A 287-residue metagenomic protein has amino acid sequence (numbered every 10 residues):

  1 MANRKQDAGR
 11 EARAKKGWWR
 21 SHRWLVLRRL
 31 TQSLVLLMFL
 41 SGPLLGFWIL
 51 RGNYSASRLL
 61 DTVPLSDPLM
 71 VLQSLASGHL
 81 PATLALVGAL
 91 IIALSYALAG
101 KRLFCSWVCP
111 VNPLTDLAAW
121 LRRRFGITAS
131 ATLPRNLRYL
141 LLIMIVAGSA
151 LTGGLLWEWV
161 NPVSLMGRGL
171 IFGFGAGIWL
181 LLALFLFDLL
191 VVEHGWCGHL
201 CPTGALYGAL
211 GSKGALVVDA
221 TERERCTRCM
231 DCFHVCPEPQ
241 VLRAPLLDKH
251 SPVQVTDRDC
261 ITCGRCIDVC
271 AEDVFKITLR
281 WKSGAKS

Functional and structural regions predicted by a protein language model:
M1-V253, R258-G264, D268-S287: Non-ligating segments of multi-cofactor redox enzymes
